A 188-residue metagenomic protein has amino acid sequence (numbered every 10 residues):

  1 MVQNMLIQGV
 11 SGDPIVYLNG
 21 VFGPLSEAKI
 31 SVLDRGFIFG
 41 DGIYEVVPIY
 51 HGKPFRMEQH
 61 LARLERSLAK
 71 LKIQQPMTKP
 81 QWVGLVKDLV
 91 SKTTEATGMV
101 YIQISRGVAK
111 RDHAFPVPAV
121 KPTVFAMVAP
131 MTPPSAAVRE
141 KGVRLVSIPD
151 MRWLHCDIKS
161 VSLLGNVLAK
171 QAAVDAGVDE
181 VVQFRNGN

Functional and structural regions predicted by a protein language model:
M1-V181, N186: Conserved alpha/beta cores of soluble small-molecule-handling proteins
